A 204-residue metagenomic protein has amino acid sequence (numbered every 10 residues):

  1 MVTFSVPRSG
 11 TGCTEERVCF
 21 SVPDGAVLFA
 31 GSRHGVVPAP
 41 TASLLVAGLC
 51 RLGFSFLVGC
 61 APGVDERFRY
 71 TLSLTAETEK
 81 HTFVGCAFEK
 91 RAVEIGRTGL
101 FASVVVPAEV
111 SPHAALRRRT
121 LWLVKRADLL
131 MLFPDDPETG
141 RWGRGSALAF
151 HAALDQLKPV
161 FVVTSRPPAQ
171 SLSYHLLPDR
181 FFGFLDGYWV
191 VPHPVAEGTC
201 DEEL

Functional and structural regions predicted by a protein language model:
M1-V6, T199: Glycine- and charge-rich intrinsically disordered segments
F4-D24, R33-F181: Acidic/glycine-enriched connector segments
L28-F29: Conserved donor-binding/catalytic core segment of Leloir-type glycosyltransferases
Y174-L204: Leloir-type glycosyltransferase catalytic cores
